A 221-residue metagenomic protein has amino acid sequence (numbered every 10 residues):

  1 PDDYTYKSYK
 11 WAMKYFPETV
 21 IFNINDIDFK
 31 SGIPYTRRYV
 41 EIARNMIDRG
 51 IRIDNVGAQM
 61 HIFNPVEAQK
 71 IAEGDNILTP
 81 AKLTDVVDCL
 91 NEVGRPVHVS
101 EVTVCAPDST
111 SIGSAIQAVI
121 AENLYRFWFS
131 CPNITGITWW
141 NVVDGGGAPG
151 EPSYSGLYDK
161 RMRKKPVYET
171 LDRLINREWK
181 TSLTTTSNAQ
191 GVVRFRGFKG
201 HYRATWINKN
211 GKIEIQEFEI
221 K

Functional and structural regions predicted by a protein language model:
P1-D108: Noncatalytic carbohydrate-binding groove/subsite architecture in carbohydrate-active enzymes
Y15, A68-H98, T103-K221: Aromatic-rich peripheral "rim/lid" segments of glycoside hydrolase catalytic domains that contact and position glycan
